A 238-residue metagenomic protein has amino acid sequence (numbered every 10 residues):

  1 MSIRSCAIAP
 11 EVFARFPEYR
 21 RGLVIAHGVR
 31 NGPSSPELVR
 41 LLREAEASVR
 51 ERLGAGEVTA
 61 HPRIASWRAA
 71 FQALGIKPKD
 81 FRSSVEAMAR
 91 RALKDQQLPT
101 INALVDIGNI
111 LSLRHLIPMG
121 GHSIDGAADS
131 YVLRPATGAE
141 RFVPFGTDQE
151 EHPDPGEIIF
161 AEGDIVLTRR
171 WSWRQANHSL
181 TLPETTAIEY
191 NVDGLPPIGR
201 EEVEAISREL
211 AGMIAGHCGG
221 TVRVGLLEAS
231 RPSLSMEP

Functional and structural regions predicted by a protein language model:
M1-P238: Charge-biased, low-complexity intrinsically disordered regions
